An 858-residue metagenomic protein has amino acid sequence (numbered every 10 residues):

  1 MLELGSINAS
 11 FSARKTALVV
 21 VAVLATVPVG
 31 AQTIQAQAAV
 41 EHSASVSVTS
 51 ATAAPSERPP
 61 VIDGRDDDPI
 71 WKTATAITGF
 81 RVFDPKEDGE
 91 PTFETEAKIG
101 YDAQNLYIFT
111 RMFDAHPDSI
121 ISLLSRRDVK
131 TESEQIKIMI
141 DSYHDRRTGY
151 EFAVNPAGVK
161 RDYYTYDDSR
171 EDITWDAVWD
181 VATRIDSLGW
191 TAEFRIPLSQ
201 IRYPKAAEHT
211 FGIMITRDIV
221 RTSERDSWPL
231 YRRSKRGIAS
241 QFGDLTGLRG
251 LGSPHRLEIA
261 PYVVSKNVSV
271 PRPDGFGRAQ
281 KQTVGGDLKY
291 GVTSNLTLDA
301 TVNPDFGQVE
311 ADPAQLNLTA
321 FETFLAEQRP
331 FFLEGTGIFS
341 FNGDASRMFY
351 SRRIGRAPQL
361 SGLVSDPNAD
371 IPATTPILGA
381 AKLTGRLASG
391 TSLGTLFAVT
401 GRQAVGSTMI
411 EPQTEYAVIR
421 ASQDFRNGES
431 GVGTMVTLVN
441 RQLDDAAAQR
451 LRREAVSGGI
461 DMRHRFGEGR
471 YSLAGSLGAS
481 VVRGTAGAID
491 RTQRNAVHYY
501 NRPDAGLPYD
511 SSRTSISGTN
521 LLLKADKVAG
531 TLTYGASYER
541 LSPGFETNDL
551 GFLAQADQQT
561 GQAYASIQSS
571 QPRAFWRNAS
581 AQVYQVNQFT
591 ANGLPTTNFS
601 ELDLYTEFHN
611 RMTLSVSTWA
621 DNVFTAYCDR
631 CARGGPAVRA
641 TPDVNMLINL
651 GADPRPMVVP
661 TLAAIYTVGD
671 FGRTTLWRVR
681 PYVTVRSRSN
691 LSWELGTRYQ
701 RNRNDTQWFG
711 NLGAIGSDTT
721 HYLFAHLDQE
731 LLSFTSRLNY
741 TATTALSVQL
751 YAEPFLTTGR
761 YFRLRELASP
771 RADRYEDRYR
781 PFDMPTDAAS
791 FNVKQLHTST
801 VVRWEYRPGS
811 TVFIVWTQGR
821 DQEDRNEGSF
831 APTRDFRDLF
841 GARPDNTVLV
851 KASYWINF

Functional and structural regions predicted by a protein language model:
M1-A13: N-terminal secretory signal peptides that target proteins for export/translocation
K15-P28: Bacterial N-terminal signal peptides
Q32-D424, E429-T434, A842-D845: Structural preference for beta-rich elements and adjacent junctions enriched in aromatics
R58, Q104, D114, R146 (+14 more regions): Short coil turns and loop connectors of transmembrane beta-barrels in diderm outer membranes and organellar homologs
R225-S227, A311-A314, V405-S407, D444-A448 (+2 more regions): Short acidic, glycine/serine/threonine-rich loops at helix termini
G252-D299, Y416-L507, A574, A579-Y584 (+4 more regions): Surface-exposed extracellular loop regions of Gram-negative outer-membrane beta-barrel proteins
G275-F276, D287, T319, I371 (+7 more regions): Alpha-helix capping and helix-loop boundary segments enriched in small/acidic/polar residues
P376, S472-A474, G478-F858: Exposed, low-structure sequence patches enriched in small/polar residues
